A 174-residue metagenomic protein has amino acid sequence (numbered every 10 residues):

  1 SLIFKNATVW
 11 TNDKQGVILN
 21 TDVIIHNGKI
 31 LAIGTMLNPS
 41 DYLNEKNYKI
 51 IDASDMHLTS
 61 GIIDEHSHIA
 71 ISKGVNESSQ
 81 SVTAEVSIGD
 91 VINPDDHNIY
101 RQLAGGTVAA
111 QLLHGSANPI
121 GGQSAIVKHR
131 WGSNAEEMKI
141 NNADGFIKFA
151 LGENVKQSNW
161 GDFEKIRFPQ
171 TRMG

Functional and structural regions predicted by a protein language model:
L2-F4, Y42-G89, A104: Replace "His-x-His-based motif
V9, Q15-T59: Histidine-rich, glycine-flanked metal-binding segment
W10, H68-A70, G115-S116: Catalytic metal-binding/acid-base residues of hydrolase active sites
N20, S87-I88, L113: Active-site core of metal-dependent hydrolases
T35, I62, S72-N76, G121-S124 (+1 more regions): Short, solvent-exposed loop/turn and secondary-structure capping segments
D90-A104: Post-HExxH zinc-binding segment in Zn-dependent metallohydrolases
L103-G174: Polyanionic/metal-chelating signatures
